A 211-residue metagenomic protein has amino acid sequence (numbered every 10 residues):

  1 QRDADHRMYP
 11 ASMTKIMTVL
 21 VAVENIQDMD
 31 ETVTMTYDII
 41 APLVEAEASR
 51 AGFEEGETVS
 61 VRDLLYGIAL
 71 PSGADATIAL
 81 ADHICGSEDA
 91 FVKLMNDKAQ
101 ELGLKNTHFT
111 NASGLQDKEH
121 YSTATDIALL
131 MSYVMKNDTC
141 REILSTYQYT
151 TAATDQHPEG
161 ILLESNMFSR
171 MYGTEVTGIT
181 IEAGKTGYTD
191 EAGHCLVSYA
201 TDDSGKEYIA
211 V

Functional and structural regions predicted by a protein language model:
Q1-T125, V134-D138: Active-site-adjacent loops and short helices of periplasmic peptidoglycan-processing enzymes
S87-V211: Penicillin-recognizing serine hydrolase domain
